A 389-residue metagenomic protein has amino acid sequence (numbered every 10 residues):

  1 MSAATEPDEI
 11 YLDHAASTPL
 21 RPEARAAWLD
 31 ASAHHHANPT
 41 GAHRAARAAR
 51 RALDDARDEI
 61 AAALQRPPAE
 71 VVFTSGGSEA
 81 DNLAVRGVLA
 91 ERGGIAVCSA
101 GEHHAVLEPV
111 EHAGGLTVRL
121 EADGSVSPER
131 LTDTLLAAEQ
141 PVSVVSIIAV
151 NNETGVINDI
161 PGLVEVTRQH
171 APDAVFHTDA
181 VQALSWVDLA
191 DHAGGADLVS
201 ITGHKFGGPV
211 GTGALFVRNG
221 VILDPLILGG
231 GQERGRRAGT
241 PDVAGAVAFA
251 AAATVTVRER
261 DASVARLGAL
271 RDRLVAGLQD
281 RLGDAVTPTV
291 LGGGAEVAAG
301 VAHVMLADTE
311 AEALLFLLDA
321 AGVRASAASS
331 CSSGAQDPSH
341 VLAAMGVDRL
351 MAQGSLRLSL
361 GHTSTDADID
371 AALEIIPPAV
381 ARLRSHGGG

Functional and structural regions predicted by a protein language model:
M1-G389: Pyridoxal 5′-phosphate
